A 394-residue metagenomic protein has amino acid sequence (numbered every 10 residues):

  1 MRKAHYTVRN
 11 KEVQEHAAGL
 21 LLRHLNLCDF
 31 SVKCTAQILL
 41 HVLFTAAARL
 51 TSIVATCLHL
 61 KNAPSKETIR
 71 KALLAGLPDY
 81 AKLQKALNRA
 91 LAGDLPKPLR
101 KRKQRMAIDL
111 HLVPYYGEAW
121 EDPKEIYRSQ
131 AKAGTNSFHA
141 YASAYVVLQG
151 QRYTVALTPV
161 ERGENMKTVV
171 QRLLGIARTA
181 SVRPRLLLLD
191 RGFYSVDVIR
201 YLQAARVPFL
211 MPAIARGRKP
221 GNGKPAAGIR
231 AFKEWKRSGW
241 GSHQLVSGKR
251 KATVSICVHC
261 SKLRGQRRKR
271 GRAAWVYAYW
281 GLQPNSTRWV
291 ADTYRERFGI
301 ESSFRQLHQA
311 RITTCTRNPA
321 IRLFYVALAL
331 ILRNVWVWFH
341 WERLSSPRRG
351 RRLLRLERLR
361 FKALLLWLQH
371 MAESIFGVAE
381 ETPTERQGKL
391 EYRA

Functional and structural regions predicted by a protein language model:
M1-L73: Gly/serine-rich nucleotide phosphate-binding loop at the start of the catalytic core of nucleotide/ADP-ribose-handling
C28, N285-T293, Q306-V326, R343-P347: Short, solvent-exposed helix-loop connector elements
H41, I53-T56, S65, I69 (+7 more regions): Short, conserved catalytic/metal-binding motifs centered on acidic residues
K71-V147: Active-site-proximal, Lys/Arg-enriched surface segment that forms a nucleic-acid-binding/basic interface patch
G76, A81-G93, Q369-A394: Long, charge-rich low-complexity segments
I126-V182, A273-W275: Electropositive, glycine- and tryptophan-enriched low-complexity nucleic-acid-binding patches
G163-G221: Domain-level cores of phosphate- or acyl-group-handling catalytic modules
A205-L307, E380: An anionic, glycine-rich sequence signature occurring as long contiguous blocks
